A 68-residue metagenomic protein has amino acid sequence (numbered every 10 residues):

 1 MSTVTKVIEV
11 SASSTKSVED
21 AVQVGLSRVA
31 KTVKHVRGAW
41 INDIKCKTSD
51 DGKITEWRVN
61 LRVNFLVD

Functional and structural regions predicted by a protein language model:
M1, T32, D50-I54: Sterically constrained small-residue positions within well-ordered secondary structures of folded domains
S2-R37: Short, well-ordered alpha-helical segments
W40, K45-D68: A cross-kingdom feature marking charged/low-complexity
